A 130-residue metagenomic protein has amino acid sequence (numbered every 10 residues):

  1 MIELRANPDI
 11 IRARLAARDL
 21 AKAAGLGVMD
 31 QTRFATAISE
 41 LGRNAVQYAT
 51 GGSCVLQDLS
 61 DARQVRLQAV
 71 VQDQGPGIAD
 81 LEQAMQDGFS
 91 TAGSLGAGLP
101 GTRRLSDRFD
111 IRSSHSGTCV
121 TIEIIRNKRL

Functional and structural regions predicted by a protein language model:
M1, G42-L130: Conserved beta-strand-loop-beta-strand hairpin that lines the nucleotide-binding pocket of ATP/GTP-utilizing enzymes
M1-T36: Bergerat-fold GHKL ATPase/HATPase_c domain
